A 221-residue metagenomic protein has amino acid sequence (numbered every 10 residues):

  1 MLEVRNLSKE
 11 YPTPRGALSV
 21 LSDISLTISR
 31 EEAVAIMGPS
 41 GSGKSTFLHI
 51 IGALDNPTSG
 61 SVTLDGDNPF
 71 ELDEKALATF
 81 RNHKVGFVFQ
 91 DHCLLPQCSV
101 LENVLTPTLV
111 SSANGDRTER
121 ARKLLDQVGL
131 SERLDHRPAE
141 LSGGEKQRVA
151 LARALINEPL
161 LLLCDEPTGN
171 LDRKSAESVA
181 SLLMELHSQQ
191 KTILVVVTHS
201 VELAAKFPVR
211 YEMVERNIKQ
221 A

Functional and structural regions predicted by a protein language model:
L2-M213: ABC family nucleotide-binding domain
E215-A221: Conserved switch/coupling elements of ABC/ABC-like ATPase nucleotide-binding domains
